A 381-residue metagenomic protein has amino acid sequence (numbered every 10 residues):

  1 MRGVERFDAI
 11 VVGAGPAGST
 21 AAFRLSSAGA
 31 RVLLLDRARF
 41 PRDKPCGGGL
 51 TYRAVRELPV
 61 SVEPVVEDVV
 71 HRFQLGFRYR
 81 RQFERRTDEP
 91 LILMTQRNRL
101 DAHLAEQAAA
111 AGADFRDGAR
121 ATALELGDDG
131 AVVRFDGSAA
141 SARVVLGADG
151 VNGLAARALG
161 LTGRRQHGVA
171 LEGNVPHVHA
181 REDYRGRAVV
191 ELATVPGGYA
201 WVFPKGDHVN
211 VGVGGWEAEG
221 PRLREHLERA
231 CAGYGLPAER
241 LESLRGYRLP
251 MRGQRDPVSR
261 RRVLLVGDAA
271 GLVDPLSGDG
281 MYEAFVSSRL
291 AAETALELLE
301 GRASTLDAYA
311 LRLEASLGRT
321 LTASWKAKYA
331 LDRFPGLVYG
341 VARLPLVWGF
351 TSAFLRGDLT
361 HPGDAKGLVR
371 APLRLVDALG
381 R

Functional and structural regions predicted by a protein language model:
R2-A17: Beta1/beta-strand and adjacent pyrophosphate-binding region of the FAD-binding site in flavoprotein oxidoreductases
A17, F40, N152: Conserved Rossmann-like nucleotide-cofactor binding loop
F23-C46: Glycine-rich FAD pyrophosphate-binding loop
Y52-H103: A conserved beta-strand/loop capping segment in the N-terminal third of enzymes that catalyze redox or closely related
Q107-E239: Predominantly flavin-linked oxidoreductase catalytic cores and closely associated redox partners
A123, A139, A218-A295, A303: FAD/FMN-dependent oxidoreductases across multiple families
E293-R381: C-terminal helical "tail/cap" subdomain of flavin- and related membrane-associated enzymes
